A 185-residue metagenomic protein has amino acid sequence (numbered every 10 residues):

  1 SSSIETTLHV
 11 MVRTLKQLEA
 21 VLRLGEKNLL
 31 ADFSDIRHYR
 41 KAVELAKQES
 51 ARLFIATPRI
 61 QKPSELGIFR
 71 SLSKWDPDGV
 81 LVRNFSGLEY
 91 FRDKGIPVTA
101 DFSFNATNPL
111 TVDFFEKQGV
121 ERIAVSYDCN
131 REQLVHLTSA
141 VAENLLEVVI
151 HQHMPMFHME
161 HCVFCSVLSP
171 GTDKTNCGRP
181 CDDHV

Functional and structural regions predicted by a protein language model:
S1-F114, Q118-V185: Active-site pocket-lining/capping segments in soluble small-molecule metabolic enzymes
